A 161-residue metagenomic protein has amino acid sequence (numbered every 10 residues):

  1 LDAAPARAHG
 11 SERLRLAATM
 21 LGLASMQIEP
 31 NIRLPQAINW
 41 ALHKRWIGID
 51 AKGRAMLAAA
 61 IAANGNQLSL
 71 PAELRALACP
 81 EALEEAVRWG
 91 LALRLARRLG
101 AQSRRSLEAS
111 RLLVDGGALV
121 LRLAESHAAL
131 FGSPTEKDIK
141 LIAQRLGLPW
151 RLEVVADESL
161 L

Functional and structural regions predicted by a protein language model:
L1-L112: Divalent metal-dependent catalytic cores for phosphoryl transfer on phosphate-bearing substrates
D2, S11, P71, A124 (+2 more regions): Serine/threonine-rich low-complexity intrinsically disordered regions
Q102-E153: Low-complexity, glycine/alanine/valine/leucine- and proline-rich hydrophobic stretches
E153-L161: Short proline/glycine- and acidic-rich turn/helix-capping motifs at secondary-structure junctions
